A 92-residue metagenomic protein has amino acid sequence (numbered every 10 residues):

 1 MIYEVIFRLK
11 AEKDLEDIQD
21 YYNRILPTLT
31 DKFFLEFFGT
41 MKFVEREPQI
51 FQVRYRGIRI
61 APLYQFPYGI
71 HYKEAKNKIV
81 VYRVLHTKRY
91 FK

Functional and structural regions predicted by a protein language model:
M1-F34: Arg/Lys-rich, positively charged N-terminal/basic patches that mediate binding to nucleic acids
L9, Y64, L85: Residues at the C-termini of beta-strands that transition into short coil/loop
A11, F37, Y72: GIY-YIG nuclease signature motif recognition
I25, L29-K32, Q52, R89-K92: Solvent-exposed interaction patches of small proteins and small membrane subunits
G39-Y64: A short, surface-exposed loop/turn module that caps and links secondary-structure elements
Y68-G69, K73-K92: Enriched for short, Lys/Arg-rich terminal
